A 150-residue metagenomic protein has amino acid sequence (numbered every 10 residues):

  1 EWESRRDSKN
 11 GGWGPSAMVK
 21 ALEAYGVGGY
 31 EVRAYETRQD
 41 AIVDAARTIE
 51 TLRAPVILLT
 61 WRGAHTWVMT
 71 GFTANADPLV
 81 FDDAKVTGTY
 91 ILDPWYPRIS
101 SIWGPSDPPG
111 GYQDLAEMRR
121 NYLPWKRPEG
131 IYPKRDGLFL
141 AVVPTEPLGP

Functional and structural regions predicted by a protein language model:
E1-E36: Cysteine-nucleophile protease catalytic domains, especially the papain-like/related folds used in DUB/UBL proteases
E3-D7, G26, I49-E50, R119-R127: Generic secondary-structure transition motif, activating predominantly at the C-termini of alpha-helices
E23, D40, D44-R47, A116-R120: Polar/charged alpha-helical tracts
R33-L92: Active-site-adjacent substructure of cysteine-protease-like catalytic cores
F72-P150: Noncatalytic regulatory segments and standalone regulatory/sensor domains
